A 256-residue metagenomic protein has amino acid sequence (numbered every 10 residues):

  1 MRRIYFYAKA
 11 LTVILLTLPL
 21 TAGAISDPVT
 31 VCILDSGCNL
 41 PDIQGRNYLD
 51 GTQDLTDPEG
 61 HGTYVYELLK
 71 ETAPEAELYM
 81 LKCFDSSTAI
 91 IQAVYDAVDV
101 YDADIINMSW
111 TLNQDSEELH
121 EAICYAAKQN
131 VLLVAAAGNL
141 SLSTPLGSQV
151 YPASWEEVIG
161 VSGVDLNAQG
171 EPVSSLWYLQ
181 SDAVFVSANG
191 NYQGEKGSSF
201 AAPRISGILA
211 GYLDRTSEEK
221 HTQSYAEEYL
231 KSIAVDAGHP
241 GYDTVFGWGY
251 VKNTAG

Functional and structural regions predicted by a protein language model:
M1-Y5: Positively charged n-region of N-terminal signal peptides that target proteins for export
L15-D27: Bacterial Sec-dependent signal peptides at the C-terminal "C-region" and cleavage site
A24-E77, Q92, D96-A103, N167 (+2 more regions): Active-site core segment of subtilase-fold serine proteases
D27-D35, V150-D214, Y250-N253: Extracellular S/T/G-rich loop segment that most often corresponds to the catalytic His/Ser-adjacent loop
T52-K82, Q193-R215: Active-site alpha-helical elements of protease catalytic centers
L69-A89, E219-A234: Short helix-loop-beta-strand segments that form the rim/entrance of peptidase-like active sites
L81-W155, G194-R204, G238-T244: Substrate-binding/access-modulating region of protease and related hydrolase catalytic domains
D104-M108, G160, D214-G256: C-terminal subdomain of the subtilisin-like protease fold in secreted/lumenal serine endopeptidases
